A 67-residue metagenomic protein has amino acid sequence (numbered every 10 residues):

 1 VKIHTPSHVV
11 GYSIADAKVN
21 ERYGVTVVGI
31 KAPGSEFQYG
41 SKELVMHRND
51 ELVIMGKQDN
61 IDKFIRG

Functional and structural regions predicted by a protein language model:
H4-G67: Cytosolic Rossmann-like ligand/nucleotide-binding regulatory domains
